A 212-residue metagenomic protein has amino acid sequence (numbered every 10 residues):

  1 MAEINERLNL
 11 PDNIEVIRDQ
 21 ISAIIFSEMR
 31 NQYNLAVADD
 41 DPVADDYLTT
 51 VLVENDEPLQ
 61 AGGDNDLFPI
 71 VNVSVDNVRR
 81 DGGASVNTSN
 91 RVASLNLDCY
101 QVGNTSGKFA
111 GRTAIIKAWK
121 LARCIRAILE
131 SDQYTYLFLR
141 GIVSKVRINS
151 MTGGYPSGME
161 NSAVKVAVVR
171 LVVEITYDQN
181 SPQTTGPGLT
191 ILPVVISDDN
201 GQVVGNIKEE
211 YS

Functional and structural regions predicted by a protein language model:
M1-V86, V194-S212: Small/polar-rich, solvent-exposed N-terminal microdomains that initiate assembly or binding
N65, N87-R91, N161-V169: Solvent-exposed loop and beta-edge segments used for protein-protein assembly and interaction
I70, V92-N96, V168-V172: Broad gene-expression machinery/nucleic-acid interaction feature
V73-R79, A84-S106: Active-site-adjacent structural patch at catalytic or cofactor/ligand-binding sites
A84-V86, S181-G186: Short conserved micro-motifs at the rims of enzyme active sites and ligand-binding pockets
N104-I116: Short histidine-centered catalytic/ligand-binding loop motif
I115-T184: Acidic-leaning, charged glycine-interspersed low-complexity segments
G188-I191: Intrinsically disordered, low-complexity regulatory segments in eukaryotic proteins
